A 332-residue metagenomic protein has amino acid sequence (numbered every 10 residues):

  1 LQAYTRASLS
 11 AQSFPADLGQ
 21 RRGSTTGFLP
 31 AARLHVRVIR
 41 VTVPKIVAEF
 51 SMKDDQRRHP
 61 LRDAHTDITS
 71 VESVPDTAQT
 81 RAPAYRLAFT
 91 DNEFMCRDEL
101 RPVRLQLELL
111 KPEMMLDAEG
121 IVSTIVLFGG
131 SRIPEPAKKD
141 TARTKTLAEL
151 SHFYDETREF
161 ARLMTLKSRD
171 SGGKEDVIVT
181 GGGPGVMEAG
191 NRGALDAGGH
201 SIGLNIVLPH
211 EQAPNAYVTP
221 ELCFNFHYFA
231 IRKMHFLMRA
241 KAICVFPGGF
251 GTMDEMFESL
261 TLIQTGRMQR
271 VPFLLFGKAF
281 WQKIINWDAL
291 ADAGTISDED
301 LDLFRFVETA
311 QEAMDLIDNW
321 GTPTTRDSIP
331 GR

Functional and structural regions predicted by a protein language model:
Q2, R21-R22: Compositionally biased, intrinsically disordered low-complexity segments enriched in Pro/Arg/Gln/His
P15-L18, L29: Short hydrophobic targeting helices and cationic amphipathic motifs that mediate membrane/organellar targeting
G19-Q20, R37-R40: Short, low-complexity, charge-dense intrinsically disordered segments
L61-P75, Q79-L204: Glycine-rich beta-alpha loop segments
I178-T180, P184-F246, F250-M253, F257: Phosphate/pyrophosphate-binding betaalpha-module
G198-E211, F246, L260-W287, D298-E299: Short, acidic/small-residue loops that bind anionic groups at enzyme active sites
L275-R332: C-terminal functional extensions of proteins
